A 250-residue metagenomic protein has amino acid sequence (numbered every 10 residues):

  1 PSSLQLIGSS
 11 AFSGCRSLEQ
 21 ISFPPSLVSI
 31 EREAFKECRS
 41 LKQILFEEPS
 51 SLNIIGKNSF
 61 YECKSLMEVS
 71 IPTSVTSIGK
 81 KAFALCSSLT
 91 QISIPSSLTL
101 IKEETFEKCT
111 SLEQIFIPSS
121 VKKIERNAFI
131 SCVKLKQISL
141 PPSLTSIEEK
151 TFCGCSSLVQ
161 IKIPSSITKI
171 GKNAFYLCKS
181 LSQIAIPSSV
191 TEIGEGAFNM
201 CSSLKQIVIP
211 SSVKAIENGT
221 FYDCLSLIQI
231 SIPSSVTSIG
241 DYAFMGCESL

Functional and structural regions predicted by a protein language model:
P1-L6, R16-S29, R39-I54, K64-S77 (+8 more regions): Structural signature of tandem-repeat unit edges
